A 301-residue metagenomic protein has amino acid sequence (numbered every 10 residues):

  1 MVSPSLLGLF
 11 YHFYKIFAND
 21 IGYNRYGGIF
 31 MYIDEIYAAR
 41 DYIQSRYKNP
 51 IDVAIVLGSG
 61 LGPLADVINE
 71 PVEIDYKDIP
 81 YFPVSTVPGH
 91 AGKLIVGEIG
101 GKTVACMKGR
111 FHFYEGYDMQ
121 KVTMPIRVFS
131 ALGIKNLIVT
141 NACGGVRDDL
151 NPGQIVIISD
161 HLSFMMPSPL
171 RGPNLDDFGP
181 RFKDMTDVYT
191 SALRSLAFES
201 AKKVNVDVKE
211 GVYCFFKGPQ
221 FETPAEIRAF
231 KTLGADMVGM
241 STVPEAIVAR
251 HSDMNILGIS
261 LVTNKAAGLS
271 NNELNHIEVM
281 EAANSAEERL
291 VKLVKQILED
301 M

Functional and structural regions predicted by a protein language model:
L9-F30: Short, Lys/Arg-enriched N-terminal segments with co-localized hydrophobic residues within the first ~10-30 amino acids
M31-M185: Metabolite-binding pocket within alpha/beta catalytic cores that recognizes anionic/polar moieties
Y42, R46, A192, L196-V206 (+1 more regions): Generic non-transmembrane alpha-helical segments
S130-A131, K231, R250: Non-catalytic positions within long, well-ordered alpha-helices that form the structural scaffold/packing of enzyme
A201-D236: Active-site/ligand-binding-proximal alpha/beta "capping" segment
M240-E278: Zn-dependent metallopeptidase/amidohydrolase metal-coordination segment
A267-M301: His/Asp/Glu-rich mid-to-C-terminal helical/loop segments that flank catalytic regions of hydrolases
